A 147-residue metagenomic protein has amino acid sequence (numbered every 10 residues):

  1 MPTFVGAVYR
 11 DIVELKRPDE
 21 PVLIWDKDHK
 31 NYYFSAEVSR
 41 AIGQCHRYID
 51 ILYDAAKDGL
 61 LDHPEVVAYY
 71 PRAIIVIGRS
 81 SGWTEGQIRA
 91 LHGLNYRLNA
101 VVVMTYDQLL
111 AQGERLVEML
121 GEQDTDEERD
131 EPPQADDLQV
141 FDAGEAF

Functional and structural regions predicted by a protein language model:
M1-F147: Charged, terminal alpha-helix-loop-beta segments that serve as non-catalytic nucleic-acid engagement and/or assembly
